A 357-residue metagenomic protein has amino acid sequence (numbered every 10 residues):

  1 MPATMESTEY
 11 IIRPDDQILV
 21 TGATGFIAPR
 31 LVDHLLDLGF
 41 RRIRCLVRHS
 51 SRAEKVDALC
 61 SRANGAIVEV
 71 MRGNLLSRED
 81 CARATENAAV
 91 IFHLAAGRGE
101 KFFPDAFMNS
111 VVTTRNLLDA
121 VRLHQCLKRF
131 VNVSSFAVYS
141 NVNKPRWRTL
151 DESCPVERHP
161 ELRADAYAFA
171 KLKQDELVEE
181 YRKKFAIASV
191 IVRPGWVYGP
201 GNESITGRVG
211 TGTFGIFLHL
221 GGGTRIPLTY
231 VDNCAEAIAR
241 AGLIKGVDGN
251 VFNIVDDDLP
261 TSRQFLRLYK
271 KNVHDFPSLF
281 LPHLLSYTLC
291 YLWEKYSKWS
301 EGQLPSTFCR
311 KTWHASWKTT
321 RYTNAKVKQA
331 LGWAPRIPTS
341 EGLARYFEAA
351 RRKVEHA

Functional and structural regions predicted by a protein language model:
P2-T8, Q17, Y322-A330, A334-A357: Amphipathic terminal alpha-helices
Y10, D16-L38: N-terminal Rossmann NAD(P)H-binding glycine-rich loop of SDR-like oxidoreductase domains
R62-V112, N141: NAD(P)H-binding glycine-rich loop region in Rossmannoid oxidoreductase-like domains and their noncatalytic homologs
V112, N116-A166: Conserved Rossmann-fold NAD(P)-dependent oxidoreductase catalytic core, especially the SDR/UDP-sugar
P145, R182-N233, Y269: NAD(P)-dependent short-chain dehydrogenase/reductase
L162-V190: Active-site Tyr-X1-5-Lys
L172, F185-I187, V197-R208, R240-F252 (+1 more regions): Glycine/proline-rich active-site loop of Rossmann-fold NAD(P)-dependent oxidoreductases
R240-F308, N324, A344-R345, E355-A357: Mid/C-terminal beta-alpha module of Rossmann-like enzyme folds, strongest in SDR-family dehydrogenases/epimerases
